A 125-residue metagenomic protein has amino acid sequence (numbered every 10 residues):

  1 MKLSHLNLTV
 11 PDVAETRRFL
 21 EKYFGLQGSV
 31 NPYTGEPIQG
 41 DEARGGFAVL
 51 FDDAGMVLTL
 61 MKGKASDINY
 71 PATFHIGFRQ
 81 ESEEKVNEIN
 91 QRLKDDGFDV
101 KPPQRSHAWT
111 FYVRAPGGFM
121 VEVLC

Functional and structural regions predicted by a protein language model:
M1-K2, C125: Absolute protein N-terminus
L3-P11, S66-R92, W109-R114: Vicinal oxygen chelate
N7-M56: Core segments of cupin and vicinal oxygen chelate
T16, L20, V86, L93: Hydrophobic pocket/interface hotspot
V30-Y33, K62-K64, Q104: Short, well-ordered turn and helix-capping elements at secondary-structure junctions
Q39-E42, S66-I68, Q104-S106: A short beta-turn/loop motif at secondary-structure boundaries
L58-K62, E122-L124: Conserved beta-strand in the GNAT
N90-C125: Vicinal oxygen chelate
